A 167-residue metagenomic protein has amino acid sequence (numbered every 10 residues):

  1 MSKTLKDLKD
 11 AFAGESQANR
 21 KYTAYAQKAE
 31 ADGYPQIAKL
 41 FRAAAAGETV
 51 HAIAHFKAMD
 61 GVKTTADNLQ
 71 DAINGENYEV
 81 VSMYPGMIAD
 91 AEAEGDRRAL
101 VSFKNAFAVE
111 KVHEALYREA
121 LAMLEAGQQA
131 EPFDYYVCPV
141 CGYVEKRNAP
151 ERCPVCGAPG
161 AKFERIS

Functional and structural regions predicted by a protein language model:
M1-S167: Non-heme di-metal
